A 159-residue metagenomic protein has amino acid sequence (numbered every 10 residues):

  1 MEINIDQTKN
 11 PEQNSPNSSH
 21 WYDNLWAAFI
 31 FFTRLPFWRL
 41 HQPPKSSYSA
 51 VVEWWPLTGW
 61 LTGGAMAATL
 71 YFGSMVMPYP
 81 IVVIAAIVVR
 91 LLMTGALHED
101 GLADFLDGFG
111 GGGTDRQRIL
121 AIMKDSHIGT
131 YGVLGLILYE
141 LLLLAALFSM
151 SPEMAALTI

Functional and structural regions predicted by a protein language model:
M1-G95, G111-L120, D125-I159: Hydrophobic alpha-helical transmembrane segments
G95-G101: Replace "His-x-His-based motif
